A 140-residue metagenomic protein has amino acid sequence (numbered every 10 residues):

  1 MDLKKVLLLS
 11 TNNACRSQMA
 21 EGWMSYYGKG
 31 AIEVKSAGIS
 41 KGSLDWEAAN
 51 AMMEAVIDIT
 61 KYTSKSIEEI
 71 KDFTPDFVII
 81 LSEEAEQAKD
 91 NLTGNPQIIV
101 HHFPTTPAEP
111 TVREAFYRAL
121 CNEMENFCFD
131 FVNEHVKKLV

Functional and structural regions predicted by a protein language model:
M1-E68: Conserved active-site segments centered on acidic
M1-L3, F73-D76, H135: N-terminal/domain-start segments enriched in small and hydrophobic, helix-friendly residues, covering either
N12, T63, E83-A85, P104: Short, flexible active-site-adjacent loop segments at beta-strand->alpha-helix junctions, enriched in small/polar
K35, F77-I79, I99-H101: Hydrophobic/aromatic beta-strand patches that form the interior of the parallel beta-sheet core in alpha/beta enzyme
G42-L44, I70, P104-E109: A short acidic, often aromatic-flanked loop/helix-cap motif at beta-alpha or helix-coil junctions that lines enzyme
A49, D72-P75, Q97, A108: Short capping/connector residues at structural and topological boundaries
K71-G94: Mid-chain, well-packed structural core segment of small domains
A88-V140: Phosphate-binding/catalytic loops
